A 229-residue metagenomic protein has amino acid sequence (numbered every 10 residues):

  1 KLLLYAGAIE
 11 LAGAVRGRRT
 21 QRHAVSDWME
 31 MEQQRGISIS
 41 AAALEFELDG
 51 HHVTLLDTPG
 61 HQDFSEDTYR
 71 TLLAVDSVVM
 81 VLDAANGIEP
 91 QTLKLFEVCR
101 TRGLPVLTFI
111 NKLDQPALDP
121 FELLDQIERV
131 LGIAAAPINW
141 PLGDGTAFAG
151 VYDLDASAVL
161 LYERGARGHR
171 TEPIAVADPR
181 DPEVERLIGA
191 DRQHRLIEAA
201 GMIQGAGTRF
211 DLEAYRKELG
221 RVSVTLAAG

Functional and structural regions predicted by a protein language model:
K1-L82, I88, L95, P137 (+2 more regions): P-loop NTPase switch module centered on the Walker A-proximal segment
N86-G229: P-loop NTPase catalytic nucleotide-binding module
